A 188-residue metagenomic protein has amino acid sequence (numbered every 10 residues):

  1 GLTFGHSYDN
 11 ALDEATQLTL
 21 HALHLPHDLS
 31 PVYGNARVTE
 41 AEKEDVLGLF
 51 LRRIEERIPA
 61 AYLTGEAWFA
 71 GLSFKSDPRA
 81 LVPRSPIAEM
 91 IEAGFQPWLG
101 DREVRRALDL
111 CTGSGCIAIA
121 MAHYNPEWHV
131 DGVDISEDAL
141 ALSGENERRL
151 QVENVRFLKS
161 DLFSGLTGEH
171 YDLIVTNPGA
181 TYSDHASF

Functional and structural regions predicted by a protein language model:
G1-L2, L23, E55, F95 (+2 more regions): A general structural signal for alpha-helical elements within enzymatic catalytic domains
G1-P26, S30: Non-catalytic accessory regions of SAM-dependent methyltransferases
T16-L20, L51-R52, I119, T176: Generic alpha-helical structural context detector
H21, L25, R52-R57, L150 (+2 more regions): Phosphate/oxyanion-binding loops and surfaces in catalytic or ligand/nucleic-acid-binding neighborhoods
S30-V32, F188: Short acidic, glycine/proline-rich loop/turn micro-motifs
Y33-G34, V38-E40, E44-N125, I135-E145 (+2 more regions): SAM-dependent Rossmann-like transferase core, predominantly class I methyltransferases with a strong bias toward
Y124-F188: S-adenosylmethionine
